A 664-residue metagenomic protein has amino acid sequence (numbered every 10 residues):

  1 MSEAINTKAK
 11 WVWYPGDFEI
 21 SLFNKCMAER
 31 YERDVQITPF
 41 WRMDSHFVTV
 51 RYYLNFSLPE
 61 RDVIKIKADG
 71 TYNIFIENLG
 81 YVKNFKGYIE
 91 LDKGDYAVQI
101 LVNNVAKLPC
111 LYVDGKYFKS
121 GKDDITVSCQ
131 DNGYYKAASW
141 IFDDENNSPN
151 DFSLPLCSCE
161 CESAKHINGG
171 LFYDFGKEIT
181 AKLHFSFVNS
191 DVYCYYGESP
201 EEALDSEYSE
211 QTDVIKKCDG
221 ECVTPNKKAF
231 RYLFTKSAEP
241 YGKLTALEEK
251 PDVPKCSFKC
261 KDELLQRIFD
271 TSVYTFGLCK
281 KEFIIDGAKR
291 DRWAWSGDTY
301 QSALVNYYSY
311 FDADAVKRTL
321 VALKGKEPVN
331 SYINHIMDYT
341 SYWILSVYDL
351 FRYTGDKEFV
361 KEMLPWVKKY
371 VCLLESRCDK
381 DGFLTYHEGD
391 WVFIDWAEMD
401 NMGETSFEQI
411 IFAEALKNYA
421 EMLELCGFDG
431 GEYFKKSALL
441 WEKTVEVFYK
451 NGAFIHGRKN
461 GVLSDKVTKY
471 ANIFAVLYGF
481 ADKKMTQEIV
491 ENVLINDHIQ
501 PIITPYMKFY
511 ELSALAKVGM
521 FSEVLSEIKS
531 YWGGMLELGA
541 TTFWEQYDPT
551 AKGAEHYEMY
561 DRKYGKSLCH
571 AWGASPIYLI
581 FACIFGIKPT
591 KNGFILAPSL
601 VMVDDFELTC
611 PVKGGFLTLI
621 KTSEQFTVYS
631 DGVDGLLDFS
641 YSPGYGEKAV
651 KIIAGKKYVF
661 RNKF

Functional and structural regions predicted by a protein language model:
M1-E282, A315: Extracellular/oxidizing-compartment recognition motifs
V102-P109, I499-L538: Repeat-solenoid scaffold signature
L204-E210, D219, K326-Y342, E375-K436 (+2 more regions): The feature captures the catalytic groove of carbohydrate-active enzymes
V214-G242, L264, I268, L278 (+1 more regions): Aromatic-rich carbohydrate-recognition surfaces in CAZymes
I268-S272, D312-K324, E358-E375, Y419 (+3 more regions): Extended, well-ordered alpha-helical scaffold segments
A288-Q301, D338-S346, L350, T354 (+5 more regions): Carbohydrate-binding/catalytic loop surfaces
L304-Y308, L345-R352, E414-L425, L477-F480 (+2 more regions): Short glycine/serine- and small hydrophobic-enriched flexible loop segments
L525-F664: Non-catalytic C-terminal accessory modules of carbohydrate-active enzymes
